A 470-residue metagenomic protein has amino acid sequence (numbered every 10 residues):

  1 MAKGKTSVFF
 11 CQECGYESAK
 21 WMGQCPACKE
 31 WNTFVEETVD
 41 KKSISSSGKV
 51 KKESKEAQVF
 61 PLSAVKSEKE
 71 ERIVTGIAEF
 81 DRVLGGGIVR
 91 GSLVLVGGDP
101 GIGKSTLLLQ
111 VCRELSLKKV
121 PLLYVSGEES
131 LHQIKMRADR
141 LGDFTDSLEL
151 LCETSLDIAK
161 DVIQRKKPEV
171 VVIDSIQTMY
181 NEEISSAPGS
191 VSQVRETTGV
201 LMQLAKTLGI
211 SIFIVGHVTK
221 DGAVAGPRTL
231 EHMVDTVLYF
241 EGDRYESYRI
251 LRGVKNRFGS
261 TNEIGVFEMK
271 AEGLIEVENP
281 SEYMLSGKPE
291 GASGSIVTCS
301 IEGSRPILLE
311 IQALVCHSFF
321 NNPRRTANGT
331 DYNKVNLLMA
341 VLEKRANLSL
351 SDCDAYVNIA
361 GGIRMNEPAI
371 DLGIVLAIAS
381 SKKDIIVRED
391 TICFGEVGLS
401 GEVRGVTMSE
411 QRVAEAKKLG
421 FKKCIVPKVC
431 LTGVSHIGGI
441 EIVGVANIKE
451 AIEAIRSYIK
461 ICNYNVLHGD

Functional and structural regions predicted by a protein language model:
A2-E13, E17-R82, V89-G97, I102-L109 (+7 more regions): Peripheral, non-AAA+ core regions of ATP-driven protein-machinery
L122-S126: Conserved RecA-like ASCE P-loop NTPase motor core of nucleic-acid helicases/translocases
G127-Q133: Conserved Walker A/P-loop ATP-binding site and its immediately adjacent core in helicase/helicase-like ATPase domains
